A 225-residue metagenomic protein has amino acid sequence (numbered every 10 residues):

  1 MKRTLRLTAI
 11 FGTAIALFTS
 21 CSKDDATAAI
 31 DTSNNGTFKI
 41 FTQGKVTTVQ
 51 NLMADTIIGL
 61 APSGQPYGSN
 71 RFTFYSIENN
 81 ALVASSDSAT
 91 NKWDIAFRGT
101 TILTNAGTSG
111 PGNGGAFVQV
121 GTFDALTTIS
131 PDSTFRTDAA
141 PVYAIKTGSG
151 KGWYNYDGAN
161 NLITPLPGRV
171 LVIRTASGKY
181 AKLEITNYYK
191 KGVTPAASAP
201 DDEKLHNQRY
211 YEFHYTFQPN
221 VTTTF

Functional and structural regions predicted by a protein language model:
M1-A9: Bacterial N-terminal signal peptides that target proteins for export
F11-I15: Alpha-helical transmembrane segments
L17-S20: C-terminal motif of bacterial Sec signal peptides marking the signal peptidase cleavage site
S22-F225: Surface-exposed, beta-sheet-biased, low-hydrophobicity segments with strongly acidic/polar composition
